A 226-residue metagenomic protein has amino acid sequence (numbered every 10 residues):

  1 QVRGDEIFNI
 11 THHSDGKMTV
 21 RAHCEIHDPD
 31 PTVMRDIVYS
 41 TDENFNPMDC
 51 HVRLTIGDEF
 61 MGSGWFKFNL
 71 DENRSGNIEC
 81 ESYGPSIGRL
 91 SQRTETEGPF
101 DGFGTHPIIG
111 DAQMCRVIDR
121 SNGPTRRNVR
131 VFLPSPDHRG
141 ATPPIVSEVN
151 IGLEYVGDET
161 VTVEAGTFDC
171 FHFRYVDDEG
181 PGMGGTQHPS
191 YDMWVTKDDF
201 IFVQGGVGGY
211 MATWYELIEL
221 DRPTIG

Functional and structural regions predicted by a protein language model:
Q1-P85, R127-G226: Acidic, serine/threonine-rich low-complexity disordered tracts
E72-H138: Surface-exposed beta-loop interaction hotspot
